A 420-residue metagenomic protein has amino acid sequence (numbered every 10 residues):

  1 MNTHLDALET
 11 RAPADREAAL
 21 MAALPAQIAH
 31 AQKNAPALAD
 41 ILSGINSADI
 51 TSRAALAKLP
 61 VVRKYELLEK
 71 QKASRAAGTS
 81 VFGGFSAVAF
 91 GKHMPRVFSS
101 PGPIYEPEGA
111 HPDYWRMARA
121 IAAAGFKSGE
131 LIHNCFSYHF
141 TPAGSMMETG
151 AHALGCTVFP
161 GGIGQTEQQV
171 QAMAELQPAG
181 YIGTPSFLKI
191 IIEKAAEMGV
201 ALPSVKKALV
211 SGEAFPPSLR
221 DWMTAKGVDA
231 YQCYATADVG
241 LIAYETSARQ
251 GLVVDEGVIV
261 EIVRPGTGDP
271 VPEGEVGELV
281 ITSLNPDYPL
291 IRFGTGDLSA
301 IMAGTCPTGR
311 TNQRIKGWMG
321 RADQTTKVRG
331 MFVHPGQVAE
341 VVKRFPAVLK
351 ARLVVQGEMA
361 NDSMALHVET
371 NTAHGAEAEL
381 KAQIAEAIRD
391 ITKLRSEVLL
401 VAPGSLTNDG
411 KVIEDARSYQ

Functional and structural regions predicted by a protein language model:
M1-A123, K127, A360-A365, E379-I391 (+2 more regions): Nucleotide 5′-phosphate-binding alpha/beta core
A31, S100, I132, Y181 (+5 more regions): Residue-level signal for inorganic ion chemistry
A118, A122-V158: Conserved AMP-binding loop of ANL adenylate-forming enzymes
V158-M173, H334-P335: ATP-dependent adenylate-forming carboxylate-activation enzymes
M173, Q177-A179: Proline-aspartate-enriched helix->loop->beta-strand connector
A179-D221, Y231-L241: Adenylate-forming
Y181, L284-L394, L400, G410: AMP-binding/adenylate-forming catalytic core of the ANL superfamily
F215-C306: Conserved AMP-binding/adenylate-forming
